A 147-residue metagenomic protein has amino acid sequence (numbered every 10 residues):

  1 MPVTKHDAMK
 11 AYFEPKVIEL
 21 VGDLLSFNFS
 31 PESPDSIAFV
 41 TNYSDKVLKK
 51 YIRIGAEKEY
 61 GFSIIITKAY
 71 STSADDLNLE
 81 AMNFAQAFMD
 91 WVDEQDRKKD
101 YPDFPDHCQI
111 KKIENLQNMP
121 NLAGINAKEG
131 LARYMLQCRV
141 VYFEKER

Functional and structural regions predicted by a protein language model:
M1-N28, K46-R147: Charged, amphipathic alpha-helical segments and their flanking helix caps
E32-K50: Amphipathic, interaction-prone secondary-structure segments
